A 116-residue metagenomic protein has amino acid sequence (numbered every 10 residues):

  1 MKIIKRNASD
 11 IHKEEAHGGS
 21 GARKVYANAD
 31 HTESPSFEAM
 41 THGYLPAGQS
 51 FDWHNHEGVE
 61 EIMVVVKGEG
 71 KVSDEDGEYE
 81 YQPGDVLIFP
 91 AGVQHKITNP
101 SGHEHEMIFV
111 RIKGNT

Functional and structural regions predicted by a protein language model:
M1-E38: A short, N-terminal "cap"/entry segment at the start of jelly-roll beta-barrel domains of the cupin/DSBH fold
K24-N28, T41-H56: Conserved short histidine dyad/triad with adjacent acidic residue
Y44-A47, N55-D74: Short, conserved beta-strand element in jelly-roll/cupin
A47-G48, G84, G92, G102: Tight coil/turn sites that cap or link beta-strands
S50-D52, K71, L87, A91-K96: Histidine-centered metal-chelating micro-motifs
E69-K71, E78, Q94, E104: Structural motif
D76-A91: Short acidic-glycine-tyrosine-enriched beta hairpin
A91-T116: Ligand-binding loop in jelly-roll beta-barrel domains
